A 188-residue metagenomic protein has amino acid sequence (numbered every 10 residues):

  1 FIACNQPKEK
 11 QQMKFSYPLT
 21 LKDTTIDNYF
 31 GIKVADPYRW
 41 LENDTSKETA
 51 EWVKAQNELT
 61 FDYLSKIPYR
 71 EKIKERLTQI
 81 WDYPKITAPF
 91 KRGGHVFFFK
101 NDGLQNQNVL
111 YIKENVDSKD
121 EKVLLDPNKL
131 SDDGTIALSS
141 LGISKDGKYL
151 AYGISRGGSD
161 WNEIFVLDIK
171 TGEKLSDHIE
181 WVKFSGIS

Functional and structural regions predicted by a protein language model:
C4-S188: Beta-propeller folds
